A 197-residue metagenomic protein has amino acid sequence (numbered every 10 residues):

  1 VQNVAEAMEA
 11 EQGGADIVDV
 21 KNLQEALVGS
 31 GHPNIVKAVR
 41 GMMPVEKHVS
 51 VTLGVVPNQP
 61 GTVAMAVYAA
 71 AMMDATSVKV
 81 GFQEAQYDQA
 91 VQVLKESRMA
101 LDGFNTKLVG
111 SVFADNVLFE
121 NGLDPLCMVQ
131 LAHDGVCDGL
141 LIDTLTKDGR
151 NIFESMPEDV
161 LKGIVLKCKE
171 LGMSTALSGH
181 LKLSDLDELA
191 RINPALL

Functional and structural regions predicted by a protein language model:
V1-D16: N-terminal basic/disordered segments at the start of proteins
N3, H32, P125, G179-K182: Helix N-cap/beta->alpha junction signal
V4, A26-P44: Glycine-rich, positively charged N-terminal anion/phosphate-binding segment
A7, V36, P125, L183-D187: Short, well-ordered alpha-helical microsegments
A10, V39, A132, L140 (+1 more regions): Conserved, mostly hydrophobic/aromatic
I17-V28: A short beta-strand-loop structural module common to alpha/beta enzyme folds
V45-S50, G54-F153, G163-S174, S184: Conserved anion-binding
D74, M173-L197: C-terminal alpha-helical cap/extension of soluble enzyme domains
